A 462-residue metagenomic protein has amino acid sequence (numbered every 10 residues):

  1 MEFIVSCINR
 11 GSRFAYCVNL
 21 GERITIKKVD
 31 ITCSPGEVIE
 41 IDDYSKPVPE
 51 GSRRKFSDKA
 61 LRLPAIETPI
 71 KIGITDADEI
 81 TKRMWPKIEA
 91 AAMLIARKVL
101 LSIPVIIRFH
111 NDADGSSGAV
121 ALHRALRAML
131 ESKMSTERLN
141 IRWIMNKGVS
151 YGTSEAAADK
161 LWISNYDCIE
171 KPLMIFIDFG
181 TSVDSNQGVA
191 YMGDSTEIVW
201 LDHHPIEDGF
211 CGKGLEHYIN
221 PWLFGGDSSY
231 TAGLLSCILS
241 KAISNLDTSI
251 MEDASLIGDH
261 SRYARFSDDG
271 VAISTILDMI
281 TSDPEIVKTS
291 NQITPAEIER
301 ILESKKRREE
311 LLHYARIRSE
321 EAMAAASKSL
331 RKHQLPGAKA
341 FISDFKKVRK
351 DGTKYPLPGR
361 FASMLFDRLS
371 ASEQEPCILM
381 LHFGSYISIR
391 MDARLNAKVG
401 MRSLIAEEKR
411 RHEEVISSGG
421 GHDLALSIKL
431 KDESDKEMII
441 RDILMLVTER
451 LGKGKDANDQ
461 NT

Functional and structural regions predicted by a protein language model:
M1-G11, V38-I41: Structural detector for short beta-strands of small beta-barrel domains
R13, Y44-R53: Short, Lys/Arg- and Gly-enriched loop/turn segments at beta-strand edges
V18-C33: Beta-strand/loop nucleic-acid-binding surfaces
P35, R53-R108, G115-S116, R124 (+1 more regions): An N-terminal, well-structured beta->alpha segment
L100-I107, N111-A113, D208-G352, S363-S372 (+2 more regions): A structured phosphate/pyrophosphate-recognition subdomain
N111-D114, A125-L201, I206-F210: N-terminal small/polar loop signature for handling phosphorylated ligands or for N-terminal nucleophile
V199-W200, H204-I219, S403-E414: Flexible glycine/proline-rich, aromatic-decorated loop/lid segments
F341-T462: Glycine-rich, acidic loop segments that terminate in or are immediately followed by a histidine
